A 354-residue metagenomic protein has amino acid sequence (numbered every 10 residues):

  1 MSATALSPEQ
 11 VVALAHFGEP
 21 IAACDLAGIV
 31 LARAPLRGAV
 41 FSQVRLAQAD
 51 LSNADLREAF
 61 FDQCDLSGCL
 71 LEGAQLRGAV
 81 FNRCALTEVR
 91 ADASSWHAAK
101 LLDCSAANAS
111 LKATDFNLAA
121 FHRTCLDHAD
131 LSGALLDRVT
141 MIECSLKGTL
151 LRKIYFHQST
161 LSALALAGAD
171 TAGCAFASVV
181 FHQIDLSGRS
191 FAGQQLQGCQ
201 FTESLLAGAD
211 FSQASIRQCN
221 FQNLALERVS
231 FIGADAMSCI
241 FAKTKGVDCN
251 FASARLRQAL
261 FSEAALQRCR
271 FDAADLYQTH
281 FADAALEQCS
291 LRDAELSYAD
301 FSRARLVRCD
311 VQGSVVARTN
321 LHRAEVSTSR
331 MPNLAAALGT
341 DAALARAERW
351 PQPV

Functional and structural regions predicted by a protein language model:
S2-V354: Tandem repeat scaffolds
